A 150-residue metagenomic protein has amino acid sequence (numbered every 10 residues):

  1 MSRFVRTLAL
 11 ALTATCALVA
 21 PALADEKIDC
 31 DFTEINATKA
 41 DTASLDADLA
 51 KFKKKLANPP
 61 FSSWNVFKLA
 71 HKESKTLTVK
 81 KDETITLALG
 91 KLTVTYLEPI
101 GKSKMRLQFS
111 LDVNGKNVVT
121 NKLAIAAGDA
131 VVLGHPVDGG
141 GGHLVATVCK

Functional and structural regions predicted by a protein language model:
M1-A9: Bacterial N-terminal signal peptides that target proteins for export
A9-A17: Bacterial N-terminal signal peptides
V19-A24: Sec/Tat signal peptide C-region and signal peptidase I cleavage site
D25-K150: Outer membrane pore-forming secretion/assembly proteins and partners of Gram-negative envelopes
